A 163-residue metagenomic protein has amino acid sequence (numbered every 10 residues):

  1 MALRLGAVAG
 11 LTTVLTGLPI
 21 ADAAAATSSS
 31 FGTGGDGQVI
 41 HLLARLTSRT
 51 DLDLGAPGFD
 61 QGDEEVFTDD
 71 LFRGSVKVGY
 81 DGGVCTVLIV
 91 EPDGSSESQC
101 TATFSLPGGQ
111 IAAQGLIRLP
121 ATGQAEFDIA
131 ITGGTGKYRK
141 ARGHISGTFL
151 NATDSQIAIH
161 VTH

Functional and structural regions predicted by a protein language model:
M1-A25: Secretory targeting and sorting signals
A24-H163: Beta-strand-enriched cores of mature, soluble protein domains
